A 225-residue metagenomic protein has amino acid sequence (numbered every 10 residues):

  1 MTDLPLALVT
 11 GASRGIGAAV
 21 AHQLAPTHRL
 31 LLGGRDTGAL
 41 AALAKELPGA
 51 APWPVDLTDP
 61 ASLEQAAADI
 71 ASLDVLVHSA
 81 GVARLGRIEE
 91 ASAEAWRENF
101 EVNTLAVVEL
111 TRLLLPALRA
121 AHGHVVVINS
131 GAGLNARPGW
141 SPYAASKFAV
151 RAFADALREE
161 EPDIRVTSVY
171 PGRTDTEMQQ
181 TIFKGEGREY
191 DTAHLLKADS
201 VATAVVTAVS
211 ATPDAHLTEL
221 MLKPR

Functional and structural regions predicted by a protein language model:
S13-R14: Conserved glycine-rich cofactor-binding loop
T27-L43: Conserved glycine-rich Rossmann-like NAD(P)H-binding loop of the short-chain dehydrogenase/reductase
S79-R84: Conserved NAD(P)H cofactor-binding loop of Rossmann-fold oxidoreductase domains
R87-I88, A95-R97: Substrate-binding pocket helix/loop in short-chain dehydrogenase/reductase
T111, S146: Active-site helix of classical SDR
S130: Residue(s) in the substrate-gating loop at a strand-loop-helix junction that position the organic substrate next
S168-P171, R188-R225: C-terminal helical subdomain
